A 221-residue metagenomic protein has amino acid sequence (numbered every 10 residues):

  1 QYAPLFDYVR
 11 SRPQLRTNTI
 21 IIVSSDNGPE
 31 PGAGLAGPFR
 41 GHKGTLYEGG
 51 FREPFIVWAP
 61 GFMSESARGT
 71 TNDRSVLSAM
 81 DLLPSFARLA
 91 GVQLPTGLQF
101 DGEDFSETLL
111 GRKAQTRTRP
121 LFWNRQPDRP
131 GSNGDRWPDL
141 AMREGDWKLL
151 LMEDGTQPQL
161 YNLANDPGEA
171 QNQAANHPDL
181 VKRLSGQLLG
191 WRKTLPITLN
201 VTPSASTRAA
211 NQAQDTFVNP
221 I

Functional and structural regions predicted by a protein language model:
Y2-L5, I20-S25, F55-I56, L82 (+3 more regions): Beta-strand elements within well-structured catalytic alpha/beta cores of enzymes that handle phosphate/sulfate esters
F6-V9, P13, T19, G28 (+6 more regions): A generic secondary-structure signal for well-formed alpha-helical elements
Y8-R68, F217-I221: Histidine-centered active-site microenvironments of extracellular/periplasmic hydrolases and transferases
T17-N18, L94-L98, N200-V201: Surface-exposed patches in mature extracellular/periplasmic domains of secreted proteins
V23-P29, D101-G102, N124-R129, L195-A210: Short, solvent-exposed turn/loop segments enriched in Gly/Ser/Thr/Pro and often Arg
G28-E48, M63, A67-S75, M80-L163: C-terminal cap/loop subdomain of S1 sulfatases and analogous C-terminal strand-loop tails that border
L82, S132, L149, D154-Q157 (+1 more regions): Long, internal low-complexity/basic segments
